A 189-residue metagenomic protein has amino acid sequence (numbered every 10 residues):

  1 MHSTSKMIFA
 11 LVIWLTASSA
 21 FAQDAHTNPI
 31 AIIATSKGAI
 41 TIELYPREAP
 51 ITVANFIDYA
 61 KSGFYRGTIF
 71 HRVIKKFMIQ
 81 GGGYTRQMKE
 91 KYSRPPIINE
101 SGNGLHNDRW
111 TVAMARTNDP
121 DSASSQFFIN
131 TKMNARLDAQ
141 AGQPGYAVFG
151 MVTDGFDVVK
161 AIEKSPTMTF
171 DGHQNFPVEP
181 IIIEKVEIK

Functional and structural regions predicted by a protein language model:
M1-F9: Bacterial N-terminal signal peptides that target proteins for export
H2, L15, A20-K189: Cyclophilin-like peptidyl-prolyl cis-trans isomerases
L11-I13: Domain-start "cap" segments at the beginnings of catalytic or binding domains
